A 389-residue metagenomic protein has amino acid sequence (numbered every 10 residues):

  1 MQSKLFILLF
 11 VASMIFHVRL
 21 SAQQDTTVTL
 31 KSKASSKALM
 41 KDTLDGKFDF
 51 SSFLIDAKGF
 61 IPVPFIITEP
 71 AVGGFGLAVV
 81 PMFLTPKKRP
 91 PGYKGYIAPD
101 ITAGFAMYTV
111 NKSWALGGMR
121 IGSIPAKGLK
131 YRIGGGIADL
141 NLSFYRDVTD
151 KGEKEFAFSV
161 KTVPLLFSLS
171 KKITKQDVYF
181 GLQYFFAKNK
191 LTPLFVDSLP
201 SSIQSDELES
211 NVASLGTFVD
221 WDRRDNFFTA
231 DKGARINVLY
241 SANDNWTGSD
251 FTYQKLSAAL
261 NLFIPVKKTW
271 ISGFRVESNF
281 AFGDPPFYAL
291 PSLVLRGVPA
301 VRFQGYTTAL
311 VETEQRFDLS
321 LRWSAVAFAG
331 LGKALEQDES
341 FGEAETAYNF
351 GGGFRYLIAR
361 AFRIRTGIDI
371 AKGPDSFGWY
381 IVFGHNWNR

Functional and structural regions predicted by a protein language model:
M1-T27, I264: Bacterial Sec-dependent N-terminal signal peptides
R19-F53: Sec-dependent signal peptide cleavage junction
K31-A38, V326, H385-R389: Flexible, glycine-rich linker and terminal segments associated with outer-membrane beta-barrel/transport systems
F53-P62, I66-N211, R363-R365, A371-R389: Gram-negative/organellar outer-membrane beta-barrel architecture
F60, L77-V79, W114-G118, K161-F167 (+9 more regions): Hydrophobic, lipid-facing positions within transmembrane beta-strands of outer-membrane proteins
P62-P64, T102-A106, Y131-G135, F180-L182 (+7 more regions): Membrane-embedded beta-strand positions of outer-membrane beta-barrel proteins
G104-F105, D150-F156, L199-D206, A242-G248 (+2 more regions): Extracellular loop and loop/strand-boundary signature of outer-membrane beta-barrel proteins
L215-D220, R224-L321, A325-L331, L335-E336: C-terminal outer-membrane beta-barrel translocator/porin domains of Gram-negative envelope proteins and their
